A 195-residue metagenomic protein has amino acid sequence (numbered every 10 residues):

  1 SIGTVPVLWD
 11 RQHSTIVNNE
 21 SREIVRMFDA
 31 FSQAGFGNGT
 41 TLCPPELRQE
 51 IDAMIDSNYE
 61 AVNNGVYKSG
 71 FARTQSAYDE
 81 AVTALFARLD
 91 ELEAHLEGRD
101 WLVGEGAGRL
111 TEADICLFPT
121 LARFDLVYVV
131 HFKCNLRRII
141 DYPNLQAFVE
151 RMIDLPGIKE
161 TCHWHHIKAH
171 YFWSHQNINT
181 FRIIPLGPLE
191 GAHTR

Functional and structural regions predicted by a protein language model:
S1-R195: C-terminal alpha-helical interaction module
